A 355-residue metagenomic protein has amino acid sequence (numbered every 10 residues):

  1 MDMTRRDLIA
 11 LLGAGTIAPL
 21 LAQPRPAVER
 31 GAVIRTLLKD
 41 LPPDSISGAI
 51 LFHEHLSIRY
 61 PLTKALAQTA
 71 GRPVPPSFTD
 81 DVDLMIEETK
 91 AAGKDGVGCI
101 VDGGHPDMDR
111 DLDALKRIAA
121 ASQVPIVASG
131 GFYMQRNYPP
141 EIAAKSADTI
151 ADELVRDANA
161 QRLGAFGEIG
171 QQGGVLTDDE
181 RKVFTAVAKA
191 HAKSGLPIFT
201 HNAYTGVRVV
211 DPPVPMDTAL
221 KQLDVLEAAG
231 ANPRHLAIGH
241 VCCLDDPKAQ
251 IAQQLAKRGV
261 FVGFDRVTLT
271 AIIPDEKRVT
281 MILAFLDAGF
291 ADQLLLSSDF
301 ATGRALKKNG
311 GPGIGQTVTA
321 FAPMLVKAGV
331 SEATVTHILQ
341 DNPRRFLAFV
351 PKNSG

Functional and structural regions predicted by a protein language model:
M1-T4, A14: N-terminal secretory signal peptides
L8-L21, A32-K39, Q316-G355: Mid-to-C-terminal alpha-helical segments outside catalytic/metal-binding sites
G48, F52, A65-G104, M108-P125 (+1 more regions): Alpha-helical scaffold segments that flank or form the walls of functional sites
E54-V82, S129-A147, D299-A322: Active-site gating loops and adjacent loop-to-helix segments of metal-dependent hydrolytic enzymes
Y60-K64, L112, R208-L223, D246-Q253 (+3 more regions): Histidine/acidic-residue-rich catalytic or RNA/ligand-binding cores of hydrolases and nuclease-related proteins
R117-A121, P125-P197, F261, T268: Active-site gating/metal-coordination segments in enzymes
A160-P247: Divalent metal-binding pocket/active-site signature
H201, D265-V267, F290-G311: Short acidic/histidine-rich active-site segments
